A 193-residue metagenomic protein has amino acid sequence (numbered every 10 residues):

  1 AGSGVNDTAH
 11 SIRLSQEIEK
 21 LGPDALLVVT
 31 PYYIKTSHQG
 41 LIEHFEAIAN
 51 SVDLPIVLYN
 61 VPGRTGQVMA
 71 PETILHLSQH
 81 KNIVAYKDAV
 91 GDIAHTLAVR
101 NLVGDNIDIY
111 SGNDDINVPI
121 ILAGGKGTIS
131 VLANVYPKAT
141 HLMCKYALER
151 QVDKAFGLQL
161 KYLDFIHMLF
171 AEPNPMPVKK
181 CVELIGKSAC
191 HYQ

Functional and structural regions predicted by a protein language model:
A1-G66: Active-site beta->alpha loop and helix N-cap motifs at the rims of alpha/beta catalytic domains
S11, I42, N113-D114, P175: Generic non-transmembrane alpha-helix signal with a bias for helix starts/N-cap capping motifs
P31-I34, A139, H191: A short acidic, helix-capping loop that chelates divalent metal ions and anchors anionic groups
A47-S51, R64-F170: Catalytic alpha/beta core domains of metabolic enzymes, predominantly
N60, N82-I83, Q193: Glycine-rich phosphate-binding "P-loop"
V61, A89, E183: Short, well-ordered beta-to-alpha junction loops that form the rim of enzyme active sites and present histidine/acidic
L122-G125, L163-Q193: Conserved short secondary-structure transition element at the edge of the structured enzyme core that lines
